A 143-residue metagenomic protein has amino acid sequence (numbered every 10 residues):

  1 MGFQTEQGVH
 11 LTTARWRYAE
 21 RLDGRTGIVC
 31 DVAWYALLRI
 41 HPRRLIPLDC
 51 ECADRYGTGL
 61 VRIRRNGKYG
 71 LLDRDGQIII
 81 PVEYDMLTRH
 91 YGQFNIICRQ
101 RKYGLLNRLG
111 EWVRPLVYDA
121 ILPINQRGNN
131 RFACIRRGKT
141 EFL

Functional and structural regions predicted by a protein language model:
M1-L143: Residue-level detector of conserved, function-critical positions
